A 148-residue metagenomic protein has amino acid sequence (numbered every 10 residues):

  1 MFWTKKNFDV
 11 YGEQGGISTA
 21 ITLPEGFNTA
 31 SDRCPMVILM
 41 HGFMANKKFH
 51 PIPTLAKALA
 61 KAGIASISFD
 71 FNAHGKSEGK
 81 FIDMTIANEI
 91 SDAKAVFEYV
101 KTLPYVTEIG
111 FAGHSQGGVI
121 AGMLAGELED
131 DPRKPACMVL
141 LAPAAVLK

Functional and structural regions predicted by a protein language model:
M1-S31: N-terminal cap/lid segment of alpha/beta-hydrolase-fold proteins
D32-G42: Short beta-strand element of the alpha/beta-hydrolase
M44, F71-G75, A145: Alpha/beta-hydrolase active-site loop signature
M44-A56: The serine-hydrolase catalytic nucleophile loop
K48, H74-V106: Catalytic nucleophile-loop/oxyanion-hole region of alpha/beta-hydrolase and closely related hydrolase-like folds
A56-E78: Conserved alpha/beta-hydrolase
V96-K148: Primarily recognizes the serine-hydrolase "nucleophile elbow" in alpha/beta-hydrolase and SGNH/GDSL folds
